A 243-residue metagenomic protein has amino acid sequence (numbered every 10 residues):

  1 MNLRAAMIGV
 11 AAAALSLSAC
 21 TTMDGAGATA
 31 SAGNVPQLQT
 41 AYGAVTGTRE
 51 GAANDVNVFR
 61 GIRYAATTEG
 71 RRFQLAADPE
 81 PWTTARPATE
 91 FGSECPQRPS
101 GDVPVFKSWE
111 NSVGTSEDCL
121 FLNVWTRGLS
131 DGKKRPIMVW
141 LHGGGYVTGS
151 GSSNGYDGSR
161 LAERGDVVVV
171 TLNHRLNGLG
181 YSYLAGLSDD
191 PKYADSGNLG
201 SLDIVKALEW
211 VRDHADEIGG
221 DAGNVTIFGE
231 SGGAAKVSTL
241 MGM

Functional and structural regions predicted by a protein language model:
M1-I8: Bacterial N-terminal signal peptides that target proteins for export
S16-A19: C-terminal motif of bacterial Sec signal peptides marking the signal peptidase cleavage site
T21-N198: Non-catalytic accessory segments of hydrolases
C119, Y193-D216: Alpha/beta-hydrolase active-site loop
G143-G144, L199-D203, S231-A234: Active-site loop->helix "elbow" adjoining a glycine-rich segment at hydrolase catalytic centers
E163, D213, G242-M243: Short, well-ordered alpha-helices that flank and scaffold nucleotide-derived cofactor binding pockets
V211, I218-E230: Alpha/beta-hydrolase fold nucleophile elbow
A234-M243: Short glycine-enriched nucleophile-adjacent loop and the immediately C-terminal alpha-helix near the catalytic center
